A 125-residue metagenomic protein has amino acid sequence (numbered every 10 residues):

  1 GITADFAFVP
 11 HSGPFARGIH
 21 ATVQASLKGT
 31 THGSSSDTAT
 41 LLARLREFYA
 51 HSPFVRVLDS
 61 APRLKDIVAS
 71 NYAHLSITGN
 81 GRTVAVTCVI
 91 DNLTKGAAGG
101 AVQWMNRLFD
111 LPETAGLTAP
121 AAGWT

Functional and structural regions predicted by a protein language model:
G1-T87: C-terminal substrate-binding/catalytic lobe of Rossmann-fold NAD(P)-dependent oxidoreductases
P14, N92, P112: Short glycine- and Lys/Arg-enriched binding-loop motifs that mark or flank ligand-binding interfaces
I19, A97, L117: Gly/Ser/Thr-rich helix-start
L42, R46, G99-N106: Predominant activation on well-ordered alpha-helical scaffold segments within soluble catalytic domains
P62, D66, G96, R107 (+1 more regions): Short, surface-exposed, charged/polar-biased interaction segments
N71, N92, W104-N106: Asparagine-centered polar/low-complexity signal
N92-G100: A conserved FAD-binding loop/helix module that cradles the flavin
V102-T125: C-terminal lid/capping helical subdomain adjacent to the catalytic/cofactor pocket in oxidative enzymes
